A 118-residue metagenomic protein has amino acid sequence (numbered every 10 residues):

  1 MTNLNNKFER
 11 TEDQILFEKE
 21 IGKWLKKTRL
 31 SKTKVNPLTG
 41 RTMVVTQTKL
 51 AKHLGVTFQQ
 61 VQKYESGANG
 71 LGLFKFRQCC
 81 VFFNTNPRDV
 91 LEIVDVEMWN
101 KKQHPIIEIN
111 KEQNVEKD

Functional and structural regions predicted by a protein language model:
T2-M43: A short, Lys/Arg-rich alpha-helix, primarily the initiator
T2-R10, L91-D118: Short, charged recognition helix plus adjacent turn of helix-turn-helix-like nucleic-acid-binding domains
K26, T48, R77: Residues within the helices of the helix-turn-helix
L30, G55, S66-A68, D95: Residue-level detection of the helix-turn-helix DNA-binding "recognition helix"
T33-K63: Short alpha-helical DNA-recognition segment
Q60-K63, G70, D89: Residue-level recognition of specific faces of alpha-helices
A68-L73, M98-K101: Short, solvent-exposed alpha-helical "recognition" segments
G72-V90: DNA major-groove recognition helix of helix-turn-helix/homeodomain DNA-binding modules
